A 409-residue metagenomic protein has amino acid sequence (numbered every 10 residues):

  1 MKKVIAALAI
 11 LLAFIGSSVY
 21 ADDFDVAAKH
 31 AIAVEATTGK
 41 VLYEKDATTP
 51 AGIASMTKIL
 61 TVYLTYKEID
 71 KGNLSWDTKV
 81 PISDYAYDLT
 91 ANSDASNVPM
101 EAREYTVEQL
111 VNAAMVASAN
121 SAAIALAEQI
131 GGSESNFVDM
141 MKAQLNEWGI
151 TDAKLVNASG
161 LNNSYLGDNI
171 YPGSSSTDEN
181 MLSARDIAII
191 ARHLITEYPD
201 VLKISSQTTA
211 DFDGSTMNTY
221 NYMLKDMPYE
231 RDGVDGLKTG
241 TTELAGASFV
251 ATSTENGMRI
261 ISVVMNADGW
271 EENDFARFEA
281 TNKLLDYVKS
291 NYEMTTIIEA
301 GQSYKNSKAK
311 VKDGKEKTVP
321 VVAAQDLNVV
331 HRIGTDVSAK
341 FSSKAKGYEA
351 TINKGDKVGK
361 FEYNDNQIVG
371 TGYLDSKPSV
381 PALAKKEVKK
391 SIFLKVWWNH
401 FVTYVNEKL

Functional and structural regions predicted by a protein language model:
M1-D22, L409: Sec-dependent N-terminal signal peptides of Gram-positive bacterial secreted proteins and lipoproteins
V19-R185, I195-Y198: Active-site-adjacent loops and short helices of periplasmic peptidoglycan-processing enzymes
D22-D23, E101-A102, K238-E243, I352: Short Gly/Pro-enriched turn/cap motifs at secondary-structure boundaries
D25-V26, G132-G314: Penicillin-recognizing serine hydrolase domain
H30-I32, G52, F249, I261 (+1 more regions): Conserved beta-strand and immediately adjacent loop positions that scaffold enzyme active sites
G39, R259-I261, D375-K377: Short, mixed charged/polar active-site loops that provide acid/base catalysis or chelate metal/phosphate cofactors
E101, N256, N364-N366: Short strand-coil-strand connectors
S290-L409: Conserved SxxK-family serine transpeptidase/carboxypeptidase catalytic domain of penicillin-binding proteins
